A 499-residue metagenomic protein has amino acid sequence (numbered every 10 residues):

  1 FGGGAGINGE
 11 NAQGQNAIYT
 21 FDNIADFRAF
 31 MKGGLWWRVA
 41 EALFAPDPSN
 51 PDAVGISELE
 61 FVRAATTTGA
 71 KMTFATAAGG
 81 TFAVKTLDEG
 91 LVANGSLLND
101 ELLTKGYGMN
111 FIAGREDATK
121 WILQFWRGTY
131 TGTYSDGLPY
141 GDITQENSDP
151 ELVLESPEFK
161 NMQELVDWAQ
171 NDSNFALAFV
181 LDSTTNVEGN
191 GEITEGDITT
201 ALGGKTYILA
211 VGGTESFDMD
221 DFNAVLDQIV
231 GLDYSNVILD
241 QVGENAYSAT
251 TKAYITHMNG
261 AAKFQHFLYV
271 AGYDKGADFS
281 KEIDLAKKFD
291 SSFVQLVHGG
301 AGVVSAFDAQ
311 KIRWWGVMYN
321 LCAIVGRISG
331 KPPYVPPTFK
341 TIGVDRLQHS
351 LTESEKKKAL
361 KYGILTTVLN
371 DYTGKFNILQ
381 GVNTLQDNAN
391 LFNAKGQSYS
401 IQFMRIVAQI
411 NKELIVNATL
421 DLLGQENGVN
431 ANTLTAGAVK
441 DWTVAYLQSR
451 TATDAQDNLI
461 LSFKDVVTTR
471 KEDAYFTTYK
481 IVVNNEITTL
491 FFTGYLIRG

Functional and structural regions predicted by a protein language model:
F1-N174, F179-V439, Y446-T451, A455-L459 (+1 more regions): A glycine- and small-residue-enriched flexible loop/hinge signal that marks low-structured segments
V467-G499: C-terminal edge-of-domain segments
